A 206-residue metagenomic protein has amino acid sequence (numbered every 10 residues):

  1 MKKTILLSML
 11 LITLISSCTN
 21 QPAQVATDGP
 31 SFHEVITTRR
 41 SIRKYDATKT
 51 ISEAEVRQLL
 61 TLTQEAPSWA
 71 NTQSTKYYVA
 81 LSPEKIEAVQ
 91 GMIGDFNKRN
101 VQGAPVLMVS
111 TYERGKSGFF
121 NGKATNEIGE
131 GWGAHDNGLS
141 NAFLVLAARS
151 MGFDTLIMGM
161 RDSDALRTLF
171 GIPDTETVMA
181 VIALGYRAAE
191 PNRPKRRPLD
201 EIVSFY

Functional and structural regions predicted by a protein language model:
I5-T13: Sec-dependent N-terminal signal peptides
C18-Y206: Acidic, surface-exposed loops and disordered segments
